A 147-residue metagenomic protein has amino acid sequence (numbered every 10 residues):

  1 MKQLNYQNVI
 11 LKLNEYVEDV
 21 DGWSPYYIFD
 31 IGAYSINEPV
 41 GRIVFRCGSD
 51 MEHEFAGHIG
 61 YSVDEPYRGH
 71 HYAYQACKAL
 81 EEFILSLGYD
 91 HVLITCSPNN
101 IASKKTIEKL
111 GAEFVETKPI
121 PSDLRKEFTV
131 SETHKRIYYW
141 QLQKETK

Functional and structural regions predicted by a protein language model:
M1-Q7, K12-V17, W23-K147: Acyl-donor (CoA/ACP) binding surface of acyl/acetyltransferases
